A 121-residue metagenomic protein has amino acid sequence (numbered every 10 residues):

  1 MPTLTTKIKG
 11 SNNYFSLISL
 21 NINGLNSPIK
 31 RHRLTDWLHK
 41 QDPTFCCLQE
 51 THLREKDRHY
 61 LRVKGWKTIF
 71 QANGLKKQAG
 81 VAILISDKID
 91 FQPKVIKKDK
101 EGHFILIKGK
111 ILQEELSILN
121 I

Functional and structural regions predicted by a protein language model:
M1-I121: A shared catalytic/ligand-binding motif for oxyanion handling
